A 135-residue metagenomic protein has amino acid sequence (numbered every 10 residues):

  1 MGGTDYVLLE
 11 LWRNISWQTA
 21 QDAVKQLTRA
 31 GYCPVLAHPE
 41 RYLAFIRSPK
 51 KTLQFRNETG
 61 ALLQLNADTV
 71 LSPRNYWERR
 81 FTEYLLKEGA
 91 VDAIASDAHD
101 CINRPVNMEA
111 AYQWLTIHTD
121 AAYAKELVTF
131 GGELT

Functional and structural regions predicted by a protein language model:
M1-T59, L63: Extended substrate/RNA-proximal surfaces in nucleic-acid metabolism proteins
G2, E88-G89: Structured loop/turn residues at beta-strand edges in well-structured enzyme cores
S16, R41-F45, V70-P73, H99-N103: Active-site environment of divalent metal-dependent phosphoester hydrolases
Q21-V24, R47-Q54, Y76-L86, M108-A111: Charged helix-capping and loop-helix junction motifs
V35-A37, Q64-A67, A93-S96: Active-site neighborhood of phospho(di)ester-bond hydrolases with catalytic His/Asp-centered motifs
G60-S72: His/Asp/Glu-enriched short active-site or ligand-binding loop at hydrolase and phosphoryl-transfer sites
A90-V106: Short acidic/histidine-rich active-site segments
M108-T135: Mid-to-C-terminal alpha-helical segments outside catalytic/metal-binding sites
